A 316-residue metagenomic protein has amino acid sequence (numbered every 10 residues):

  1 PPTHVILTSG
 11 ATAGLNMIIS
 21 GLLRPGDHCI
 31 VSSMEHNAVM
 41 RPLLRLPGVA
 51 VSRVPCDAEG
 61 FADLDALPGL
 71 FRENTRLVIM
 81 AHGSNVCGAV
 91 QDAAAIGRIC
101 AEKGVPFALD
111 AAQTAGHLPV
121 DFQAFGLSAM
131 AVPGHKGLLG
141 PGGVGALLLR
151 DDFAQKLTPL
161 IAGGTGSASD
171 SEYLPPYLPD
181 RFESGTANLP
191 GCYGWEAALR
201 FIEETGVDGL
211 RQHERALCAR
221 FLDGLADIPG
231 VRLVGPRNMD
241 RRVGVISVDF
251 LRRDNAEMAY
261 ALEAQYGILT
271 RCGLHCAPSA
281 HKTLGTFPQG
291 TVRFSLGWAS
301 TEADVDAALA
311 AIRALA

Functional and structural regions predicted by a protein language model:
P1-A316: Pyridoxal 5′-phosphate
